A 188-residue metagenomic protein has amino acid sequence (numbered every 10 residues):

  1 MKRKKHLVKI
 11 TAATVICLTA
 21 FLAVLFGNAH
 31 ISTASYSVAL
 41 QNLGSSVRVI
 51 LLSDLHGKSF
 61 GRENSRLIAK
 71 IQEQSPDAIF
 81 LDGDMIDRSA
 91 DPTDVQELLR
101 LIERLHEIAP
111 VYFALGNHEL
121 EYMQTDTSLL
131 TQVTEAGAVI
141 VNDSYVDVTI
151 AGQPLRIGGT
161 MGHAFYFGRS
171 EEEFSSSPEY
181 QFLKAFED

Functional and structural regions predicted by a protein language model:
M1-L43: N-terminal membrane-anchoring alpha-helices
T11-L18, N28-H30, P92, H118-E119 (+2 more regions): A short linear-motif detector with a strong N-terminal bias
G27-G61, L183-D188: Mobile, glycine- and charge-enriched loop segments and immediately flanking short secondary-structure elements within
N28-H30, P92-I102, L155-M161, F165-Y166: Short secondary-structure boundary segments
V38-L40, A69-K70, L101-I102, E179-A185: Short, flexible, glycine/charge-rich loop motifs used to bind or transfer phosphoryl groups or to couple energy/partner
N42, L55-G57, E119-D188: Conserved catalytic scaffold of divalent metal-dependent phosphoesterases
S45-V141: Membrane-embedded segments
